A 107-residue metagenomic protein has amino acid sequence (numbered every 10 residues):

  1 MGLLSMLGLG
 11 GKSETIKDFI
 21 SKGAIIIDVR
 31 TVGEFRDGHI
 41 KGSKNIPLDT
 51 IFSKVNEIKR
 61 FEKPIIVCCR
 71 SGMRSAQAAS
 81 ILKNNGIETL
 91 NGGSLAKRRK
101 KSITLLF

Functional and structural regions predicted by a protein language model:
G2-T15, K22-A24, V32-K63, M73-F107: Rhodanese-like catalytic fold shared by cysteine-dependent sulfurtransferases and DSP/PTP-type phosphatases
D28: N-terminal glycine-rich beta->alpha transition that marks the start or flank of a dinucleotide-binding site
C68: Short, surface-exposed ligand- or partner-binding patches at beta-edge/loop junctions that are enriched in aromatics
